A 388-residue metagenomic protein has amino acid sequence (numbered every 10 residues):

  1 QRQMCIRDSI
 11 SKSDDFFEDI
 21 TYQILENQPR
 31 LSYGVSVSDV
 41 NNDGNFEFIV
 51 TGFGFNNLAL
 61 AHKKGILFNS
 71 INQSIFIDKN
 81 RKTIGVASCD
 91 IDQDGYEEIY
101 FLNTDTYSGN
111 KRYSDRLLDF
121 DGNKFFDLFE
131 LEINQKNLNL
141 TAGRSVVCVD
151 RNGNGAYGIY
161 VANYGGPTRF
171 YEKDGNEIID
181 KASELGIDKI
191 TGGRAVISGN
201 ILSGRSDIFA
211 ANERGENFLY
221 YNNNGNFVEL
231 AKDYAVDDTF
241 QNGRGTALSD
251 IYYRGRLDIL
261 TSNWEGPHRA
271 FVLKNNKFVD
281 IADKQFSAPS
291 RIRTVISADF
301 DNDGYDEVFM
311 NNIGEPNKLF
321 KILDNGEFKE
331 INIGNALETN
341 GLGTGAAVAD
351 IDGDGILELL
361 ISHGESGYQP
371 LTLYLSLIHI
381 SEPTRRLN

Functional and structural regions predicted by a protein language model:
Q1-I6, E382-T384: Short, small-residue-biased leader/transition segments that mark boundaries at the very start of proteins
R7-E18, N56-I71, K111-F129, G166-K181 (+4 more regions): Beta-propeller blade repeat segments, especially FG-GAP/WD-type strand-to-loop junctions in 6- to 7-bladed propeller
F16-P29, I71-R81, D127-L140, K181-I190 (+5 more regions): Short loop/turn motifs that recur once per blade in beta-propeller domains
Q23-F55: Beta-strand-rich domains and repeat architectures in extracellular enzymes and scaffolds, especially beta-propellers
L31, F55, K82, A87 (+11 more regions): Beta-rich catalytic cores
S32-N42, T83-Q93, G143-G153, R194-L202 (+4 more regions): Beta-propeller blade termini
N42-T51, Q93-L102, G153-A162, S203-A211 (+3 more regions): Acidic/hydrophobic-patterned starts of short beta strands in beta-sheet-rich repeat architectures
F125-F129, Q135-E172, I179-Y220, E229-A231 (+2 more regions): Solenoidal tandem-repeat scaffolds enriched in leucines and small polar residues
